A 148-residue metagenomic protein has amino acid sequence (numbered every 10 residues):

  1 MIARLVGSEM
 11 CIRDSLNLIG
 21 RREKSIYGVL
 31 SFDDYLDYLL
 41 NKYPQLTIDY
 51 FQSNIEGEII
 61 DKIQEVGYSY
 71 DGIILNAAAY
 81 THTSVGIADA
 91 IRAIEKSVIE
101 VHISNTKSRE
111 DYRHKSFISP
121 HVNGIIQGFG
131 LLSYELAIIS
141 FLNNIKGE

Functional and structural regions predicted by a protein language model:
M1-G7, C11: Single conserved hydrophobic/aromatic residue that forms the stacking wall/gate of nucleotide- or nucleobase-binding
D14-L16, A78-T81, S104-T106: Short glycine-rich anion-binding loops that position phosphate/pyrophosphate groups of nucleotides and phosphorylated
L18-D33: Glycine- and acidic-residue-enriched helix-capping/strand-helix junction motifs
T47-G57: Short beta->alpha junction loops
D49-Y50, I99, S108-E148: Short, glycine-/small-residue-rich phosphate/pyrophosphate-handling segment
E58-K62: Short acidic active-site motifs
V66-I73: Short acidic/histidine-rich motifs immediately flanking catalytic phosphotransfer sites in two-component signaling
S84-E95: Short Gly/Thr/Asp-enriched flexible loops that form oxyanion-binding sites at enzyme active sites
